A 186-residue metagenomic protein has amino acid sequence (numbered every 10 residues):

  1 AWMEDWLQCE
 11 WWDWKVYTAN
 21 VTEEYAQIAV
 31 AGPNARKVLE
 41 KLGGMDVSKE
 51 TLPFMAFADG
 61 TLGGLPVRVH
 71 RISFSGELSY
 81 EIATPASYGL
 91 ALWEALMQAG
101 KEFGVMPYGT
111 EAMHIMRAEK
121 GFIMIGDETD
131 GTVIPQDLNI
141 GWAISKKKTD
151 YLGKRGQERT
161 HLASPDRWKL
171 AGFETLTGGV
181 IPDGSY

Functional and structural regions predicted by a protein language model:
A1-Y186: Conserved, structured C-terminal
